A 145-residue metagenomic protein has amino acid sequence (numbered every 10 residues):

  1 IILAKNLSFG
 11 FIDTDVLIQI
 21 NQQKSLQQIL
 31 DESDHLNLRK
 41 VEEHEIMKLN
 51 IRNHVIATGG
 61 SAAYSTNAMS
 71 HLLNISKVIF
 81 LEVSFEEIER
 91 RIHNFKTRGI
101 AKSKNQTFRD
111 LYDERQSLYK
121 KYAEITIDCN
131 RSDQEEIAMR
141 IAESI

Functional and structural regions predicted by a protein language model:
I1, N67-S70, R90-N94, M139-R140: Short amphipathic alpha-helical segments
I2, N6, Q116-I145: NTP-dependent small-molecule kinase module
I12, K77-I79, I125-I127: Hydrophobic/aromatic beta-strand patches that form the interior of the parallel beta-sheet core in alpha/beta enzyme
D13-H71: ATP-dependent small-molecule kinase phosphotransfer cores that center on conserved nucleotide phosphate-binding segments
R52-N53, I75-S76, Y122-A123: Short, well-ordered alpha-helix to beta-strand connector turns
G59-A63, S84-E86, S132: Short glycine-rich anion-binding loops that position phosphate/pyrophosphate groups of nucleotides and phosphorylated
I75-S117: A glycine- and Lys/Arg-enriched "phosphate-lid" helix/loop adjacent to the NTP-binding pocket of small-molecule kinases
